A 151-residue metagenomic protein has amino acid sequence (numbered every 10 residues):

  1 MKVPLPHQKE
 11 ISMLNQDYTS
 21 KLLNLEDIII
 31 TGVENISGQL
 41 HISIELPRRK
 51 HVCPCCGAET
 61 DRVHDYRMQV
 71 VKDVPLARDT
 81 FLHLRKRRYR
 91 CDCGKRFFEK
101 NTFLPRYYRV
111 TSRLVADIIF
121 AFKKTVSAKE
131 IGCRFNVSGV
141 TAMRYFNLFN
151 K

Functional and structural regions predicted by a protein language model:
K2-C93, K100-N101: Short, conserved DNA-binding cores of transcription-related domains
V3, V71-K151: Short, positively charged, Gly/Tyr-enriched micro-motifs that form contact patches at catalytic or ligand/partner
